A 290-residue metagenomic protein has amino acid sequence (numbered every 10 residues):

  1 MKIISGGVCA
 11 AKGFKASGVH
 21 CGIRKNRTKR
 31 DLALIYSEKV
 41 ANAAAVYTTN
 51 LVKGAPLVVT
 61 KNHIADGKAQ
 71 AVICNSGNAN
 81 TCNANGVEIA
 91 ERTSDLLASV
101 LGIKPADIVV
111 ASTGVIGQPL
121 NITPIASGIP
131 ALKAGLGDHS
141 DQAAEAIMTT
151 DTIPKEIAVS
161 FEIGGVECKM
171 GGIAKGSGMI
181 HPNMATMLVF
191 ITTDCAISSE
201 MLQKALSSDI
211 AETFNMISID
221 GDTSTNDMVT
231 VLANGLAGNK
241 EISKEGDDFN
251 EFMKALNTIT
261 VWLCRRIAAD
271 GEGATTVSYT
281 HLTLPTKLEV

Functional and structural regions predicted by a protein language model:
M1-Y47: N-terminal amphipathic/basic leader segments beginning at the initiator methionine
I35-G67: Active-site-flanking structural segment that lines cofactor/substrate pockets
V52-H63, E88-V100, Q203-M216, A255-C264: Short, well-ordered amphipathic alpha-helical segments that serve as non-catalytic structural scaffolds within diverse
Q70-G77, D107-T113, D227-A233, G273-Y279: Glycine- and acidic-rich phosphate- and metal-coordinating loops
V100-F214, S224: Glycine-rich, mobile lid/loop segments that gate access to catalytic sites or pores
T193, A233-L236: Channel- or pocket-lining gating/hinge segments that regulate access to a cavity or pore
N215-S218, L236-A268: Glycine- and Gly-Pro-enriched alpha-helical subdomains that act as flexible, kink-prone "lid/hinge" or packing modules
T280-T286: Conserved small/polar residues in nucleotide/adenosyl-binding loops
